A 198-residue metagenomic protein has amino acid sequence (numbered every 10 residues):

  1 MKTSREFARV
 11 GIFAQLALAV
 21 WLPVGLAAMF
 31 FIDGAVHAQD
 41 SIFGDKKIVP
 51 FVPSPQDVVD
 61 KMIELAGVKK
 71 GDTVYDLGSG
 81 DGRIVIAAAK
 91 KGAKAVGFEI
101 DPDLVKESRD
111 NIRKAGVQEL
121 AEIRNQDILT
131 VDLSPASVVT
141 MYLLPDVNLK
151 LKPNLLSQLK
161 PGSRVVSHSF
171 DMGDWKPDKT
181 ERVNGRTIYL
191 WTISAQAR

Functional and structural regions predicted by a protein language model:
G11-D33: Bacterial N-terminal signal peptides
F30-K69: Class I SAM-dependent transferase core
G71-G80: Conserved class I S-adenosyl-L-methionine
D81-A93: Conserved SAM-binding loop of SAM-dependent methyltransferases across substrates and taxa, primarily the Class I
K94-E99: Conserved SAM-binding motif I beta-strand of class I
D101-P135: S-adenosyl-L-methionine
L133-K150: A short SAM/SAH-binding and catalytic strip from SAM-dependent methyltransferases
D146-R198: C-terminal substrate-binding/active-site "lid" region of AdoMet-derived donor-dependent transferases
